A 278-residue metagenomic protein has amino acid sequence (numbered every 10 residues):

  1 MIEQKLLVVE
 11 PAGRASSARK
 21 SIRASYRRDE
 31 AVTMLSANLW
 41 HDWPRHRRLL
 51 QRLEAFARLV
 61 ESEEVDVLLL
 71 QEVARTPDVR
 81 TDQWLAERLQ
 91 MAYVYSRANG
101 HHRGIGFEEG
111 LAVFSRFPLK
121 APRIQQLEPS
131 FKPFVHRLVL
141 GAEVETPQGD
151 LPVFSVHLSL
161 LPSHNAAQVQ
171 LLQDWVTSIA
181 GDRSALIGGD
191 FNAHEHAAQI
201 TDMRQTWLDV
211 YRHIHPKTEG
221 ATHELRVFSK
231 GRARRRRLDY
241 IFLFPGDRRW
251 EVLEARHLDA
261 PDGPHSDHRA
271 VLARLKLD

Functional and structural regions predicted by a protein language model:
M1-Y26, R48, V67, Q71-P152 (+1 more regions): Structured beta-strand-rich core segments of catalytic domains in phosphoester-bond hydrolases
A31-L53, R103, F131-P133, S159: Acidic/histidine-rich helix-loop elements that form or flank divalent-metal/phosphate-binding sites at the catalytic
T33-L39, F56-V79, F114, A142 (+5 more regions): Active-site beta-strand/loop signature of hydrolases that rely on acidic residues for catalysis
D42-R47, R123, E219-A221: Short, solvent-exposed loop/turn elements at domain surfaces
R48-R52, R80-T81, H164-Q168, H196-Q199: Residues at alpha-helix caps and immediate loop-helix transition turns in enzyme cores, especially N- and C-cap
Q51-L53, W84-R88, F131, Q170-L172 (+1 more regions): Glycine-rich, phosphate-binding/catalytic loops in enzymes
P77, A92-S115, K132-V135, D182 (+1 more regions): Active site of divalent-metal-dependent phosphoester/diester hydrolases
H164-V176, G231: Alpha-helical scaffold elements lining the catalytic groove of polysaccharide deacetylases
